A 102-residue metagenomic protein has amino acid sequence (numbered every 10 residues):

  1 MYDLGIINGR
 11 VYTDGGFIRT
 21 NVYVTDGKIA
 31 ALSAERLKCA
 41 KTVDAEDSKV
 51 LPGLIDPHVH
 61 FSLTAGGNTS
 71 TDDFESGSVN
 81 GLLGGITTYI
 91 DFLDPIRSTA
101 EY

Functional and structural regions predicted by a protein language model:
M1-A40: N-terminal metal-binding scaffold of metallo-dependent hydrolase/deaminase domains
A45-Y102: Metal-associated gating/positioning segment near the N- to mid-region
